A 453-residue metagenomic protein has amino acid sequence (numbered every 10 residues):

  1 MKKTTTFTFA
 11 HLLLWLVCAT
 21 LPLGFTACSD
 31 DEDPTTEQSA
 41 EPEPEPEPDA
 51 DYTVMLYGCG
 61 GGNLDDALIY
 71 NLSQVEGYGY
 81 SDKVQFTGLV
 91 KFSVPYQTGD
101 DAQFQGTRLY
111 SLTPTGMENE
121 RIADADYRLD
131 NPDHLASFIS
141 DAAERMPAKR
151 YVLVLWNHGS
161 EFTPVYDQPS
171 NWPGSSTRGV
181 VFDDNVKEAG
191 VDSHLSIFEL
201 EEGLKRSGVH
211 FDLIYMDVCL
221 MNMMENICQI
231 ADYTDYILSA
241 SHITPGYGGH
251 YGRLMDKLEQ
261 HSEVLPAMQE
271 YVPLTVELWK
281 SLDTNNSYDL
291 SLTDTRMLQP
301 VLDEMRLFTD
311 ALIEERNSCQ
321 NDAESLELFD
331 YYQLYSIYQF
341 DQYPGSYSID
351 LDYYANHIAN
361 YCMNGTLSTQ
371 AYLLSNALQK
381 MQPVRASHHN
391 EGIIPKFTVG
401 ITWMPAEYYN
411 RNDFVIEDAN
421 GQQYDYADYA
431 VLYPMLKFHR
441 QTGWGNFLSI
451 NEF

Functional and structural regions predicted by a protein language model:
M1, T20-A50: Bacterial Sec-dependent N-terminal signal peptides
K2-L14: Bacterial N-terminal signal peptides that target proteins for export
P48-G61, T115-A125: Acidic/histidine-rich, surface-exposed loop or edge segments in extracytoplasmic proteins
A50-T53, S81-T87, M146-V152, G208-L213 (+1 more regions): Loop/turn elements at helix/coil->beta-strand transitions in domains of secreted/extracellular proteins
N63-T98: N-terminal carbohydrate-binding/catalytic regions of secreted carbohydrate-active enzymes
V90-N119, A123-V209, V218-C219, M224-E225 (+1 more regions): Catalytic-core segments of thiol-dependent peptidases
Q168-F453: Terminal, contiguous helix-loop blocks that mediate binding/assembly
